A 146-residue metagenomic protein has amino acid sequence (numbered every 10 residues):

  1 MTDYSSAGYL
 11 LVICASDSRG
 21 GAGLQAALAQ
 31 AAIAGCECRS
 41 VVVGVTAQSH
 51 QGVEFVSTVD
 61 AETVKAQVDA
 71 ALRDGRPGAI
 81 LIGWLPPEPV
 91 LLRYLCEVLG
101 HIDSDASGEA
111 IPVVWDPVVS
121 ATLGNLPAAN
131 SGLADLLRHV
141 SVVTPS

Functional and structural regions predicted by a protein language model:
M1-A79: Small-residue (G/A/S/T)-rich helix-start motifs and N-terminal tracts that mark the onset
A79-G83, E88-S146: Conserved beta-alpha-beta core of the PfkB/ribokinase-like small-molecule kinase fold
